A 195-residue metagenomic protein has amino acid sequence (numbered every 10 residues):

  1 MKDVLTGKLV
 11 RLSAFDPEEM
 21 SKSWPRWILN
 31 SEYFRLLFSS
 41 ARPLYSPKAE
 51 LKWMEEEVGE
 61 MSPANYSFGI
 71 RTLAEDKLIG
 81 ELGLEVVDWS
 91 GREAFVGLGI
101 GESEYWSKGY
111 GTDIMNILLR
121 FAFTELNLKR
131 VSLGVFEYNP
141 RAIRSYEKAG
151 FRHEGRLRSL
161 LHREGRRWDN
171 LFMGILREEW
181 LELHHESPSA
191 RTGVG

Functional and structural regions predicted by a protein language model:
M1-L51, E179-V194: A short, well-structured alpha-helix characteristic of acyl/acetyltransferase catalytic modules
Y45-E104, L176-E178, P188-R191: Acetyl-CoA-dependent GNAT
E102-E104, K108, T124, E137-Y138: Active-site acidic-Proline motif in GNAT/NAT acetyltransferases
S107-F121, I143-K148: Conserved acetyl-CoA-binding loop-helix of GNAT-fold acetyltransferases
G111, M115, Y138-A142, S159-E164: Short glycine/proline-centered loop/turn elements that form peptide/ligand docking sites
T124-G134: Conserved GNAT acetyl-CoA-binding A-motif
S132-V135, R152-D169: Conserved catalytic-core motifs of GNAT/GCN5-like acyltransferases
Y146, F151, M173: Conserved active-site tyrosine of GNAT-family acetyltransferases
